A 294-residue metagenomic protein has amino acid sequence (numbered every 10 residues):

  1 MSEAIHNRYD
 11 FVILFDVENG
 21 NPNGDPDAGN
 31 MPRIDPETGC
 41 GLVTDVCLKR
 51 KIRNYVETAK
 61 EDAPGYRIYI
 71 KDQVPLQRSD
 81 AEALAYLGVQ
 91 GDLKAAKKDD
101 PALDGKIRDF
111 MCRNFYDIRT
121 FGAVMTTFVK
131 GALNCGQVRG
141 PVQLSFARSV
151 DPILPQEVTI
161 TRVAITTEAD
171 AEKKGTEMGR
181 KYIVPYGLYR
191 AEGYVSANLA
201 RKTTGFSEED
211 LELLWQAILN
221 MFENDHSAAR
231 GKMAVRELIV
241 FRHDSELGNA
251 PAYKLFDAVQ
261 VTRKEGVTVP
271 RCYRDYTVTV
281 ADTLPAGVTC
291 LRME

Functional and structural regions predicted by a protein language model:
M1-E294: RNA-binding basic/glycine-rich loop and surface signature characteristic of RAMP-family CRISPR effectors
